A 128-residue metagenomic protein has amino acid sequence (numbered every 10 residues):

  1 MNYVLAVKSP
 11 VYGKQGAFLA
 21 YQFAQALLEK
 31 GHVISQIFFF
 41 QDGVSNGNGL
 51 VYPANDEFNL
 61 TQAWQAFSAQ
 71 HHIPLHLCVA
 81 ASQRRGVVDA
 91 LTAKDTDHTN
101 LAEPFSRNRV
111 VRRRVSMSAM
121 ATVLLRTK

Functional and structural regions predicted by a protein language model:
V4-F18, G47-Y52: Short, glycine-rich nucleotide/cofactor-binding loops
L5-A6, Q36-F40: Short, conserved beta-strand edge motifs with alternating hydrophobic and charged residues
G16-K30, I37: Histidine-anchored nucleotide/phosphate-binding helix
K30-G31, H71: Helix C-cap/helix->beta junction micro-motif
I34-S35, L75: Hydrophobic beta-strand scaffold residues
F38-N48, A81: Short, conserved active-site loops that position catalytic residues or coordinate cofactors/metal ions across diverse
P53-S82: A glycine-rich helix N-cap at a beta->alpha junction
V79-K128: N-terminal glycine-rich phosphate/adenylate-binding segment common to multiple enzyme folds
